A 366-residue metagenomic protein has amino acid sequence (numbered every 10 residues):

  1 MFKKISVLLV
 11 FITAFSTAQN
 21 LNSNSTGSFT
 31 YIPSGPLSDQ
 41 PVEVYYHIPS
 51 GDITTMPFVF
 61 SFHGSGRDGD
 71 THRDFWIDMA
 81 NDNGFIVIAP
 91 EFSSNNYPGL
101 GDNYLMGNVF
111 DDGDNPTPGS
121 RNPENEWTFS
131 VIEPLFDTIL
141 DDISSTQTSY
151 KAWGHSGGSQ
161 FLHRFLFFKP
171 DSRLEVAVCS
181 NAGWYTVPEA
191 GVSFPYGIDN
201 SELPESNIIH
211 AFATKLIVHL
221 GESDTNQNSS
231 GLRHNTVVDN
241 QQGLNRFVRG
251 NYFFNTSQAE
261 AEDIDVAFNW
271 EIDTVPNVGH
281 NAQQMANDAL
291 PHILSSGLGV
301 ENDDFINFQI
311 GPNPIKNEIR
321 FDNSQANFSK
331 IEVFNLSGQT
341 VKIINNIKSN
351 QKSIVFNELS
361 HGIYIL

Functional and structural regions predicted by a protein language model:
A18-F58, D70-T71, D82-N83, P118-S120 (+10 more regions): A domain-start/cap signature at the N-terminus of enzymes
D52-M56, S61-P98, T186-V187: Short substrate-entry loop that stabilizes the transition state in hydrolases
S93-E126, G231-L232: Cap/lid segment of the alpha/beta-hydrolase catalytic domain
V131-T148: Conserved acidic catalytic loop of the alpha/beta-hydrolase fold
S159-P170: Short glycine-enriched nucleophile-adjacent loop and the immediately C-terminal alpha-helix near the catalytic center
E175-A259, D265: The feature captures the conserved acid-bearing segment of alpha/beta-hydrolase catalytic domains
N251-G297: C-terminal catalytic histidine-bearing segment of alpha/beta-hydrolase fold enzymes
E301-L366: C-terminal outer-membrane/trafficking sorting elements
